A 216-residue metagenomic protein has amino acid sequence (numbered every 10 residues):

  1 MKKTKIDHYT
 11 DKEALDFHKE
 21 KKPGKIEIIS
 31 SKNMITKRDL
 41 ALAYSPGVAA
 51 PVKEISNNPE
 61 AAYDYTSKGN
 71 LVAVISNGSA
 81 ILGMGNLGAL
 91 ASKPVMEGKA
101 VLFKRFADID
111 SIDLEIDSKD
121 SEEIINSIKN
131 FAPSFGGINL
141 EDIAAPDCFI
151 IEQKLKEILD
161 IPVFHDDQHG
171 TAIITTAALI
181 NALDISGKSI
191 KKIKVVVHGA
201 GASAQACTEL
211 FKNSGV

Functional and structural regions predicted by a protein language model:
M1-V163: N-terminal ligand-binding/catalytic initiation module
G78, D117-D120, H169, G199-A204: Acidic, glycine-rich active-site loops and adjacent beta-strand->loop/helix elements that engage anionic groups
A89-A107, H165, I173-V216: Glycine-rich phosphate/diphosphate-binding loop of Rossmann-like nucleotide-binding domains
D142-A144, D166-Q168, I190: Core alpha/beta catalytic barrel or barrel-like domain that forms the active/cofactor pocket in diverse metabolic
